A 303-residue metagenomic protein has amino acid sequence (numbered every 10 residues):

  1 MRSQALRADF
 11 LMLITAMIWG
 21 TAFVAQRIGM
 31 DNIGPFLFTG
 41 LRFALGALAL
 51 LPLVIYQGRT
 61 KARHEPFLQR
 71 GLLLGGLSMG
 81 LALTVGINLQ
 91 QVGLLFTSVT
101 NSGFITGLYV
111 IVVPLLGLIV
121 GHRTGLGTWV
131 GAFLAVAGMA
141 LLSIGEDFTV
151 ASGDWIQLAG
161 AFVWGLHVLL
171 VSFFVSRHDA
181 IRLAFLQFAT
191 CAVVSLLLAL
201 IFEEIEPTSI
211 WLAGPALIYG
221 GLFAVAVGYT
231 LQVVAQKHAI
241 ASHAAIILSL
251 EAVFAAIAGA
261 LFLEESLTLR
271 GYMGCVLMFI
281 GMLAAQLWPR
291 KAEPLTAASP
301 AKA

Functional and structural regions predicted by a protein language model:
M1-G40, L81, V85, L89 (+3 more regions): Glycine-/small-residue-enriched transmembrane alpha-helix faces in small-molecule transporters and effluxers
M1-I14, A47-S78, G121-V130, D147-S152 (+4 more regions): Membrane-interface interhelical linkers
F10, I14, G40-L45, S78-L81 (+9 more regions): Hydrophobic residues within alpha-helical transmembrane segments of multi-pass solute transporters/permease subunits
I14-T21, A25, L53, L74-F96 (+6 more regions): Hydrophobic alpha-helical transmembrane segments of multi-pass membrane transport proteins, especially secondary
G29, F38, R42, G93 (+7 more regions): Hydrophobic/aromatic residues within transmembrane alpha-helices of multi-pass small-molecule transporters
G34-P35, S98, G125, D179-A180 (+2 more regions): A helix-boundary/kink motif common to multi-pass secondary transporters, especially Major Facilitator Superfamily
F43, L51, G58, A213-P215 (+1 more regions): C-terminal-most transmembrane helix of multi-pass membrane proteins
L50, T124-I144, W164, V193-S195 (+2 more regions): Hydrophobic transmembrane alpha-helices of multi-pass small-molecule transport proteins
